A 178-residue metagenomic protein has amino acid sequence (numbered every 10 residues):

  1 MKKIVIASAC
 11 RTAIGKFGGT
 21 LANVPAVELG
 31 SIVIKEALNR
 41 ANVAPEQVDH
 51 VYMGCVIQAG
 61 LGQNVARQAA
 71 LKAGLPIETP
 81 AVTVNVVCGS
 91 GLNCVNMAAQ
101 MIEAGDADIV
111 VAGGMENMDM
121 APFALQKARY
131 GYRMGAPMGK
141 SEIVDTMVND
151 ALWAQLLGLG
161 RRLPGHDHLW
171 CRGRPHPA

Functional and structural regions predicted by a protein language model:
M1-A9: Short coil-to-beta-strand
M1-K2, K16-Q47, G62-A178: Acyl-thioester C-C bond-transforming condensing/cleaving domain
C10-I14: Short polar catalytic/cofactor-binding loops
V51-G54: Short glycine-rich or small-residue beta-strand-to-loop segments that form or flank ligand, phosphate, metal/Fe-S
V56-L61: Glycine-rich phosphate-binding loops at beta-strand->alpha-helix junctions
